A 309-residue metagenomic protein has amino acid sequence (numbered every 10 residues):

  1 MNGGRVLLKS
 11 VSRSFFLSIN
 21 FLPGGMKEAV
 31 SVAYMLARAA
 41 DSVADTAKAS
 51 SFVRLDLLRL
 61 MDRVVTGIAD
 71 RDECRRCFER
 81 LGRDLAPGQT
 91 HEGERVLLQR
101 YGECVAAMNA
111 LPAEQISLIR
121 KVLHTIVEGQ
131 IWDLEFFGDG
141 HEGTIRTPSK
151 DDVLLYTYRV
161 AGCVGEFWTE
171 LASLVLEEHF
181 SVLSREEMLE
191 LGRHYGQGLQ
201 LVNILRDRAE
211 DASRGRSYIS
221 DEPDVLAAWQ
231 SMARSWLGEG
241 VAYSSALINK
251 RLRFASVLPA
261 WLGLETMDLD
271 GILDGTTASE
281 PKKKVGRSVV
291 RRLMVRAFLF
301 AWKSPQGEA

Functional and structural regions predicted by a protein language model:
M1-L199, L205-A309: Catalytic cores of Mg2+-dependent Asp-rich isoprenoid enzymes
